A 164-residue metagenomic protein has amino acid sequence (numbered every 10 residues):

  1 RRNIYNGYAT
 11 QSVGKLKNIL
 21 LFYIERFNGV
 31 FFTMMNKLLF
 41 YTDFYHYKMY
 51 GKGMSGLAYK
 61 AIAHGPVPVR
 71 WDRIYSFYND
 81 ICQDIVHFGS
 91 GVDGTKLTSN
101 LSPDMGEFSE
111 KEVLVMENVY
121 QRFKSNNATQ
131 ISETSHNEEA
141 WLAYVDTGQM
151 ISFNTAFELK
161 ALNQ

Functional and structural regions predicted by a protein language model:
R1-Q164: Domain-edge interaction signal
